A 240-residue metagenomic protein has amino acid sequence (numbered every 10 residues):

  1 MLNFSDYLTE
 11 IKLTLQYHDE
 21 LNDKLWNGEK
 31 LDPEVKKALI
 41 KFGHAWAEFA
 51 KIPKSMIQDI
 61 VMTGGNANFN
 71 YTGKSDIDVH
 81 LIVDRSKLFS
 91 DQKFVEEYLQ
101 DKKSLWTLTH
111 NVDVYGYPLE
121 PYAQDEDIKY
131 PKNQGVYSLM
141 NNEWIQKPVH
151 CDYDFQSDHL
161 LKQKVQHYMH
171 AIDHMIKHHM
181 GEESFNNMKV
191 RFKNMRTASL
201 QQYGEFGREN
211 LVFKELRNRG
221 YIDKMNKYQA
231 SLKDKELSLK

Functional and structural regions predicted by a protein language model:
M1-T9: Short acidic, low-complexity intrinsically disordered linear motifs used for protein-protein interactions
N3, S75-D78: A diffuse structural propensity rather than consistent per-protein peaks
E10-S75, I82-K240: Catalytic core of pol beta-like nucleotidyltransferases
